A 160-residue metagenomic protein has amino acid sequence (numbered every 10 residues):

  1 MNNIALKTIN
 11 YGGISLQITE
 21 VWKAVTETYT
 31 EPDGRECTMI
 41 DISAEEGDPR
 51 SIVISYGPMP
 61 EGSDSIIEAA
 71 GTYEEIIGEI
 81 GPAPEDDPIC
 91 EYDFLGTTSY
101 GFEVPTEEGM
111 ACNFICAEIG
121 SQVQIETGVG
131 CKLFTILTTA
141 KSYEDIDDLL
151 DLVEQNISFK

Functional and structural regions predicted by a protein language model:
N2-T8, R35-M39, D93-E103: Short, hydrophobic/aromatic-rich segments at coil-to-beta transitions
I4-L6, W22-K23, C37, P82-P88 (+1 more regions): Short glycine-aromatic motifs
A5-Q17, E144: Short aromatic-glycine motifs in intrinsically disordered, low-complexity regions
G12-G71, G109: Secretory pathway targeting signatures of secreted, lumenal, and periplasmic proteins
W22, V129-K160: Surface-exposed amphipathic alpha-helical segments
E45-G47, G57-P60, P105-E108, I119-G120 (+1 more regions): Short, flexible beta-strand-to-coil junctions
S55-E75, D145-F159: Surface-exposed flexible segments
A69-G128: Signature of long, low-cysteine stretches enriched in small and polar/charged residues
